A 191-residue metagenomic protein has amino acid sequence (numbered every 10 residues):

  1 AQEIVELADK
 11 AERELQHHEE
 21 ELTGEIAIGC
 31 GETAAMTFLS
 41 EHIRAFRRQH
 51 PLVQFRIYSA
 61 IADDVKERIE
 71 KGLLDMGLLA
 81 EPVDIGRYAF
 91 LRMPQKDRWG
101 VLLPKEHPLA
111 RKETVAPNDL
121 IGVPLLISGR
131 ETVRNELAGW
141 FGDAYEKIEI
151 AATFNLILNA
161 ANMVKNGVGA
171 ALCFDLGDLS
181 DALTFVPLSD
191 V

Functional and structural regions predicted by a protein language model:
A1-T23: Alpha-helical "hinge/linker" immediately C-terminal to small N-terminal DNA-binding modules
R13, E21-I85, Y145, F154-L156: Central regulatory/effector-binding core of bacterial HTH transcription factors
E19-E20, I85-W99, L103-L125: Flexible hinge/capping segments at coil-to-helix
E25-G29, G77, L102, L126 (+1 more regions): Short, well-ordered beta-strand segments
I28, I69-E70, L120, A161-V168: Hydrophobic residues within well-ordered alpha-helices
E81-P82, K105, T132, F174-G177: Short secondary-structure boundary segments
G86-R92, K96-R98, L158-V191: Beta-alpha-beta core module
V123-A144: Secondary-structure junction motif
